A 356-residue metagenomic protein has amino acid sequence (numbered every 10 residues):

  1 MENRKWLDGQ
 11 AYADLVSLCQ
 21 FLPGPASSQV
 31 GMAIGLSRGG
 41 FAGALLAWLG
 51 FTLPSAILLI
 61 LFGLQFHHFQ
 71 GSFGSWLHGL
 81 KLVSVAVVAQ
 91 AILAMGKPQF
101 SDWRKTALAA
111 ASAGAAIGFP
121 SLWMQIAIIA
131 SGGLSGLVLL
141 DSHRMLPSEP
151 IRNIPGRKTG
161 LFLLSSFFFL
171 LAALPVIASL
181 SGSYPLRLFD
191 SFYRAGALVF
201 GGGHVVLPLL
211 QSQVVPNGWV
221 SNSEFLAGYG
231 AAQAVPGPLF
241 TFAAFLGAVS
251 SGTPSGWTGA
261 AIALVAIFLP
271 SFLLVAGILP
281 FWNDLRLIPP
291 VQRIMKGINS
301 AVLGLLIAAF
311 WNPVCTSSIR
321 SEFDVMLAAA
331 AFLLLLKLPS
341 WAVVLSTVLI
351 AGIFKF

Functional and structural regions predicted by a protein language model:
M1-L22, A33-F356: Multi-pass membrane proteins that catalyze or facilitate reactions on polyprenyl-/lipid-phosphate substrates and their
P25: N-terminal cofactor/phosphate-binding cores enriched in small/glycine residues, especially glycine-rich loops such as
